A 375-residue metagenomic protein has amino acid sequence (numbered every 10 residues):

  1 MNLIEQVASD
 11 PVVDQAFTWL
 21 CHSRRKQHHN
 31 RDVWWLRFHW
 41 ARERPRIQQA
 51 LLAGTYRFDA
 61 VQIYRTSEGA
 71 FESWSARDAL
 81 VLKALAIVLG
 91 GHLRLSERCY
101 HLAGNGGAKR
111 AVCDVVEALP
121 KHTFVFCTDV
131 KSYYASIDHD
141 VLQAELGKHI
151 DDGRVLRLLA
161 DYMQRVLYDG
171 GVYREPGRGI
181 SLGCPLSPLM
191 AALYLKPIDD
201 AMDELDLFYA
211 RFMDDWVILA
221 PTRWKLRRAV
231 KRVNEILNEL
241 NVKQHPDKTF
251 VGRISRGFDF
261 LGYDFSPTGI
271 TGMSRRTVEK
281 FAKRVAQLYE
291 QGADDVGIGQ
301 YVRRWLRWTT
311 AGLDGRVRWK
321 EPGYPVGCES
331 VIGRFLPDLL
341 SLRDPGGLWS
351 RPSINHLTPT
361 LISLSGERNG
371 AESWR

Functional and structural regions predicted by a protein language model:
M1-L52, L342-R343, L348-H356, T360-R375: Non-catalytic, polymerase-adjacent accessory regions of viral genome-replication enzymes
L3, L82-D138: Active-site-proximal segment of RNA-dependent polymerases
H22-W35, I63-E72, S96-E97: Glycine-/proline-rich flexible loop or hinge segments
A41-A60, V155-M163: An acidic intrinsically disordered interaction segment
A50, A103, E117-M213, V217-G252 (+2 more regions): Conserved polymerase palm-domain catalytic core
T66-E97, P176-E204: Conserved pre-motif C helix in the palm subdomain of viral-like polymerases
A79, K83, Y173-G177, W224-R228 (+2 more regions): Right-hand nucleic-acid polymerase module
